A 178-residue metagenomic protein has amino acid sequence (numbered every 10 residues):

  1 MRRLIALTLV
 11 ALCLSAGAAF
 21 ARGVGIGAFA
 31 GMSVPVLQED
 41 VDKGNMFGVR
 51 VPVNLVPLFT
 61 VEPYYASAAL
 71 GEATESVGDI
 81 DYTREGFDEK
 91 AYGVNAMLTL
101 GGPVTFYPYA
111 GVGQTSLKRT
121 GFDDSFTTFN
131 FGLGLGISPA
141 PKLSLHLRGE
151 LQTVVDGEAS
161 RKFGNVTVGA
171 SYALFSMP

Functional and structural regions predicted by a protein language model:
M1-G23, F175-P178: Cleavable N-terminal export/targeting peptides
R22-V34, P108: Transmembrane beta-strand segments of Gram-negative outer membrane beta-barrel proteins
A30, Y65, G149: A cross-domain feature marking catalytic cores of carbohydrate-active enzymes and several ubiquitous metabolic/repair
M32-R50, S125-F126: Surface-exposed strand-loop-strand hairpins of Gram-negative outer-membrane beta-barrel proteins
Q38-D42, T120-D124, G157-R161: Short, solvent-exposed loop/turn segments at secondary-structure boundaries
P52-F129, I137-L145, V166-P178: Gram-negative (and chloroplast) outer-membrane scaffold detector with strong preference for beta-barrel transmembrane
E150-V155: A short, acidic, flexible beta-alpha connecting loop/helix-capping segment that sits on the rim of active
